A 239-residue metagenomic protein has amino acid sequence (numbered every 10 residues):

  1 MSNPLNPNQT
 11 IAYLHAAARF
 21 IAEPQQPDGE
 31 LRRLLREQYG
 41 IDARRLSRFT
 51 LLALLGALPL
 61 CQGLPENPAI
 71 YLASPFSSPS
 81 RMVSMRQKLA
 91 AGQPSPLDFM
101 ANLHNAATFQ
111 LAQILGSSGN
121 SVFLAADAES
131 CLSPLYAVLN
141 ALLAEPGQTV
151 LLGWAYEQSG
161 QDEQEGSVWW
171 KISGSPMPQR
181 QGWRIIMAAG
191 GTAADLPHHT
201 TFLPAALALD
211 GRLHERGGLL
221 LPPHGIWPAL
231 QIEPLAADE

Functional and structural regions predicted by a protein language model:
M1-L132, N140-E239: Conserved "HGTGT" condensation-loop signature of ketosynthase/thiolase-family condensing enzymes that catalyze
